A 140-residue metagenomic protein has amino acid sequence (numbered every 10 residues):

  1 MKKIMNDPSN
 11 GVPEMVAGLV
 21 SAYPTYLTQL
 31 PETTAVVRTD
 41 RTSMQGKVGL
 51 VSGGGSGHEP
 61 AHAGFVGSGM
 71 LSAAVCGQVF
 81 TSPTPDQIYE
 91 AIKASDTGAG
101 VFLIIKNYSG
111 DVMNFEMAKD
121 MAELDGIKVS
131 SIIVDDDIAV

Functional and structural regions predicted by a protein language model:
M1-G49: N-terminal amphipathic/basic leader segments beginning at the initiator methionine
A35-S68, V75: Glycine-rich, flexible N-terminal cofactor/catalytic loop recognition
K47-V51, Q78, A99-L103, K128-S131: Structural motif
G55-P60, K106-F115: Gly/Ser/Thr-rich loops at beta-strand to alpha-helix junctions that form or flank small-molecule/cofactor-binding
H58, F65-G98, D136-A139: Glycine-rich oxoanion-binding loops at beta->alpha junctions
A61-G64, M113-A118, V140: Short acidic, glycine/serine/threonine-rich loops at helix termini
F65-A73, A118-K128: A glycine- and small-aliphatic-rich helix-loop capping segment at beta-alpha/alpha-beta transitions that lines
T97-G98, G110-N114, G126-V140: Active-site histidine-anchored catalytic micro-motif
